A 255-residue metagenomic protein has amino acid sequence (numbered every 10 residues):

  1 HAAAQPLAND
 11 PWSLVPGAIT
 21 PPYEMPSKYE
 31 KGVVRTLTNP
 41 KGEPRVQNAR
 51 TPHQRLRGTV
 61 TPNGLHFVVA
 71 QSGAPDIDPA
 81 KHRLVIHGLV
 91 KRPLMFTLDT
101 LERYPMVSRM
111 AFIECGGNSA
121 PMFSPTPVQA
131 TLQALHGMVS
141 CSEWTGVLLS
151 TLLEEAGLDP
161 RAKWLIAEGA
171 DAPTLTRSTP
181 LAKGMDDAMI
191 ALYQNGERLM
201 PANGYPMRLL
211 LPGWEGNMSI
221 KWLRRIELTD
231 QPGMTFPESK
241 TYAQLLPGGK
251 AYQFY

Functional and structural regions predicted by a protein language model:
Q5-Y255: Structured, non-membrane catalytic/scaffold regions adjacent to prosthetic-group chemistry
